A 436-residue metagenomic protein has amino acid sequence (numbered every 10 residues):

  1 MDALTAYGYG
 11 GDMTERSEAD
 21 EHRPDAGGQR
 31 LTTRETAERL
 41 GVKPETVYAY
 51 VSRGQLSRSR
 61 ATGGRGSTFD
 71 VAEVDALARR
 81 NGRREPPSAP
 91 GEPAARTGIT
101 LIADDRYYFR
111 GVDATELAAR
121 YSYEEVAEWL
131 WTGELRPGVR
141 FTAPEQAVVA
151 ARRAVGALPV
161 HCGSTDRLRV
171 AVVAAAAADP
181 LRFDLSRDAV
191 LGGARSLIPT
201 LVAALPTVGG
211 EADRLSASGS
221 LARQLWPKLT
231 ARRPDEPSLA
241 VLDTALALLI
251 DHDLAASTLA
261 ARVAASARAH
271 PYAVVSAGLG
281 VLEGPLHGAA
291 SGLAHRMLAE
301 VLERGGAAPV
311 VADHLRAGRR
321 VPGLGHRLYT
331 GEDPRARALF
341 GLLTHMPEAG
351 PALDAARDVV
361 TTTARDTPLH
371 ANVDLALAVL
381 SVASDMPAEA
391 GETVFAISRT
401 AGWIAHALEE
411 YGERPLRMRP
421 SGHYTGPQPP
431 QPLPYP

Functional and structural regions predicted by a protein language model:
M1-D20: Short, intrinsically disordered or compositionally biased N-terminal tails of bacterial proteins
T14-E18, H22, G28-P436: Hydrophobic alpha-helical bundle cores within soluble ligand-binding/oligomerization subdomains
